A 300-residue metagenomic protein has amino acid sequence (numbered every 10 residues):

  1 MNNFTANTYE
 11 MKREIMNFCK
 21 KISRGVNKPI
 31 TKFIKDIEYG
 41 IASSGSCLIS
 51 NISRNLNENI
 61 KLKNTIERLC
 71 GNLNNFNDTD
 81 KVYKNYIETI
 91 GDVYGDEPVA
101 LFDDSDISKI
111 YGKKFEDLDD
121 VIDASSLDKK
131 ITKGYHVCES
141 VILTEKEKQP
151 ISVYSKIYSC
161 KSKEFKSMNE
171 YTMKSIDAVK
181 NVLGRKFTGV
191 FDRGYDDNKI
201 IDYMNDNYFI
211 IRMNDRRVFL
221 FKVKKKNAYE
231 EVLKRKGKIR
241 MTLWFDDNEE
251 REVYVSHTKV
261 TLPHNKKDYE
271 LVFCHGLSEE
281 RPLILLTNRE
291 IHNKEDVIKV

Functional and structural regions predicted by a protein language model:
M1-K35, A42-S43, N85, D96 (+2 more regions): Single, function-defining residue in the core of a domain
N3, K21-T79, T144: Short, positively charged, Gly/Tyr-enriched micro-motifs that form contact patches at catalytic or ligand/partner
S44, K61, T132, L277-S278: Generic detector of ordered secondary-structure context
S50, Y135-C138, E170-K174: Short, contiguous clusters of charged residues that form electrostatic/catalytic patches at enzyme active sites, used
I66-E147: Active-site-proximal, Lys/Arg-enriched surface segment that forms a nucleic-acid-binding/basic interface patch
